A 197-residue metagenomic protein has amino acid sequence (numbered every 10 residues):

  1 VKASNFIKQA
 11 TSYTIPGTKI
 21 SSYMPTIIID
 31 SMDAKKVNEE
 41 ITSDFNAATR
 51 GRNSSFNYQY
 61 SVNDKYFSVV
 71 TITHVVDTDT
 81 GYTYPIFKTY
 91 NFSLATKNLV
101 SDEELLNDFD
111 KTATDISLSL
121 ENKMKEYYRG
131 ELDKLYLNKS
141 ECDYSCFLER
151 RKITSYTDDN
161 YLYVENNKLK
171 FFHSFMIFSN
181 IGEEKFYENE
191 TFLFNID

Functional and structural regions predicted by a protein language model:
V1-D197: Compositionally biased intrinsically disordered regions enriched in Thr/Gly
